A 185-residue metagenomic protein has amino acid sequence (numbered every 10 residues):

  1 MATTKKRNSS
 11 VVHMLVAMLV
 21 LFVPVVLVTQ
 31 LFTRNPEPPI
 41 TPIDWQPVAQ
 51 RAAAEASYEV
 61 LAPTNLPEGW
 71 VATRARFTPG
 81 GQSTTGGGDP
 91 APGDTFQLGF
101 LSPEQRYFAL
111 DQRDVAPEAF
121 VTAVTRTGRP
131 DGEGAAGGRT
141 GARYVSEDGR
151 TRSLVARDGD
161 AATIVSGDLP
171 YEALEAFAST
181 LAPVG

Functional and structural regions predicted by a protein language model:
M1-T73: Charge-rich, low-complexity N-terminal segments
V11-L21, V28-T29, L66, L98-F100 (+3 more regions): Generic hydrophobic secondary-structure signal
I43-G149: Short, solvent-exposed recognition patches
R129-G185: A short, solvent-exposed beta-edge/loop patch
